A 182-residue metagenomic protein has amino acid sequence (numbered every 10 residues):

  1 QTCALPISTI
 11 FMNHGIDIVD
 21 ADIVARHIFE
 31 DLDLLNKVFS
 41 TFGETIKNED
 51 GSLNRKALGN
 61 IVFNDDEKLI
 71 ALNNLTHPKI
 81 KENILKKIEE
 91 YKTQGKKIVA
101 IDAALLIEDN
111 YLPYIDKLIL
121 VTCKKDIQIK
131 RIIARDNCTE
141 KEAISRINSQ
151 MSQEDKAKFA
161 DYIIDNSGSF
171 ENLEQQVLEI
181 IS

Functional and structural regions predicted by a protein language model:
T2-L5: Short, small-residue-biased leader/transition segments that mark boundaries at the very start of proteins
M12-A21: Post-Walker A helix-loop "phosphate-sensing" segment adjacent to the P-loop in P-loop NTPases
N13, K124-I127, S169-F170: Conserved nucleotide-binding/hydrolysis micro-motifs of P-loop NTPases
H14, F42, Y114-I115, F159-A160: Short, structured coil segments at secondary-structure junctions
I23, H27-K96: ATP-dependent small-molecule kinase phosphotransfer cores that center on conserved nucleotide phosphate-binding segments
L72, A100, I164: Residue-level signature of catalytic and energy-coupling elements of molecular machines, predominantly ATP/GTP-dependent
N83-I84, P113, A134-S182: Small-molecule kinase domains that catalyze NTP-dependent phosphoryl transfer to phosphate-bearing small molecules
N83-T93, K97-R135: ATP-dependent NMP and nucleoside kinases share a basic, alpha-helical "lid"
